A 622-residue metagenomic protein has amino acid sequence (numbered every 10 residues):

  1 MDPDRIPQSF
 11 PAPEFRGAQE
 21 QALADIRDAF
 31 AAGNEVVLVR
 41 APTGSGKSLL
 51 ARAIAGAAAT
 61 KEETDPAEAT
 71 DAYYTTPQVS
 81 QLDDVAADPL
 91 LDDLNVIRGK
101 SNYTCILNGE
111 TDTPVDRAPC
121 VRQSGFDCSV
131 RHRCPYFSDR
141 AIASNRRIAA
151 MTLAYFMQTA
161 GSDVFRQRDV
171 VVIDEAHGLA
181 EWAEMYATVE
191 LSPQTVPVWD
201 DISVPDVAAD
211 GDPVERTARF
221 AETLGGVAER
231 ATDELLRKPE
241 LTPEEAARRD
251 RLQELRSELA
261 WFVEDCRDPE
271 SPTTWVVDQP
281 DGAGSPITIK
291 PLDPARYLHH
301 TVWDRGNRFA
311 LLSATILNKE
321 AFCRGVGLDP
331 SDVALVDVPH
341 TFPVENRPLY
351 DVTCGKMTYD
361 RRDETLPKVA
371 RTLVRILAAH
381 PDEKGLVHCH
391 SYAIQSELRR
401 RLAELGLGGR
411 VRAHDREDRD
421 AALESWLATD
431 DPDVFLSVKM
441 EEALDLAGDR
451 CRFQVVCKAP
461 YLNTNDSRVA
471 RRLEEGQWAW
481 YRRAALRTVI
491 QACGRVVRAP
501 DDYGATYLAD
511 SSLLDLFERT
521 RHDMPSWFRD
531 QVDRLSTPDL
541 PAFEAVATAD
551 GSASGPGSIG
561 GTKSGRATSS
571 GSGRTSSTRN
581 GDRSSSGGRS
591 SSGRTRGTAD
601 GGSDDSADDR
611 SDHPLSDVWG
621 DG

Functional and structural regions predicted by a protein language model:
D2-P11, F15, A24-I26, F30-T43 (+6 more regions): Conserved coupling segment at the C-terminus of the helicase ATP-binding
G33-V37, L50-D92: Conserved SF1/SF2 helicase motif Ia
K47: Conserved lysine of the Walker
R98-Y103, A154-Y155, C389-I394, R410-E424 (+1 more regions): Conserved helicase motor
D127-D169, A422, L436-E441: Conserved RecA-like ASCE ATPase "motif II neighborhood" in helicase/translocase motors
F137-R147, G406-F435: Conserved motor-coupling elements within RecA-like helicase/translocase cores
T353-D363, R419-L514: Conserved RecA-like P-loop NTPase helicase motor core
Y461-I490, A499-R574, R579, R583 (+2 more regions): Helicase C-terminal subdomain and adjacent C-terminal extension
